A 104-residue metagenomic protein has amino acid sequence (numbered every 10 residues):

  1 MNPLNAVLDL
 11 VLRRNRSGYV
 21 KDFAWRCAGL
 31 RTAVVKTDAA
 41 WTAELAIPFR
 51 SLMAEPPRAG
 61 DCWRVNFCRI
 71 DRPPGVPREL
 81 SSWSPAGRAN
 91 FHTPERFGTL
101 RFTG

Functional and structural regions predicted by a protein language model:
M1-G104: Structural preference for beta-rich elements and adjacent junctions enriched in aromatics
